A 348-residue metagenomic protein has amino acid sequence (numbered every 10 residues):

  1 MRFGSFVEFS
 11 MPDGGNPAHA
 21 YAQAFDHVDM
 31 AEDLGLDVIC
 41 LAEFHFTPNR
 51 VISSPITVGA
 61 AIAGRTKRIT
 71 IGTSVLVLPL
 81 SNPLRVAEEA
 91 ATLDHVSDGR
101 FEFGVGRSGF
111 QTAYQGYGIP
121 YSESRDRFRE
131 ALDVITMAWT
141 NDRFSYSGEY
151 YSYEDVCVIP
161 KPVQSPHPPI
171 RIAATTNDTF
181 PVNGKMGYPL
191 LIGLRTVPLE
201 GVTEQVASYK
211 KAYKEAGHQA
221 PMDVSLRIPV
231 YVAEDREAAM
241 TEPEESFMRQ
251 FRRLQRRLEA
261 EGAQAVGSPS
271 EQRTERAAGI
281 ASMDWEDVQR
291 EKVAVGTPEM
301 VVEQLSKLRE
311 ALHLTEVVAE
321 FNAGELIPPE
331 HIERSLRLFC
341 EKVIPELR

Functional and structural regions predicted by a protein language model:
M1-I71, S165-P168, L338: N-terminal beta1-alpha1-beta2 module of alpha/beta enzyme domains
R2-H19, P79-Y146, Y150, P189-L191 (+2 more regions): Flexible, glycine-rich active-site loops centered on histidine and acidic residues that chelate a metal or position
F3, A31, G35, E43 (+11 more regions): Conserved, mostly hydrophobic/aromatic
F3-V7, I39-L41, I71-T73, F101-V105 (+4 more regions): Hydrophobic faces of well-ordered beta-strands that scaffold small-molecule active sites in alpha/beta enzyme cores
V7-Y21, L76-L84, Q164-A174, Y231-A233 (+1 more regions): Active-site mouth loops of central-metabolism enzymes
E32-D33, G59-K67, A90-F101, P181-K185 (+2 more regions): Acidic (Asp/Glu)-rich catalytic clusters
V38-V58, I62, V77, G109 (+2 more regions): Glycine-rich, proline-tolerant flexible connector loops at the mouths of alpha/beta enzymes
S122-V158, E200-L314: An alpha-helical appendage that flanks or caps ligand/catalytic pockets
